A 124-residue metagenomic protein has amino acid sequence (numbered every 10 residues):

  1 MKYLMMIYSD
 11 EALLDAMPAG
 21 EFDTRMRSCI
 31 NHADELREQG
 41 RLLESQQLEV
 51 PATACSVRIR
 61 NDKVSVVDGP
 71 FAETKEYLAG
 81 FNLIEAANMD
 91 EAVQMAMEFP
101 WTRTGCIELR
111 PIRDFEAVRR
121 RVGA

Functional and structural regions predicted by a protein language model:
M1-A124: Conserved, structured core segments of small domains
